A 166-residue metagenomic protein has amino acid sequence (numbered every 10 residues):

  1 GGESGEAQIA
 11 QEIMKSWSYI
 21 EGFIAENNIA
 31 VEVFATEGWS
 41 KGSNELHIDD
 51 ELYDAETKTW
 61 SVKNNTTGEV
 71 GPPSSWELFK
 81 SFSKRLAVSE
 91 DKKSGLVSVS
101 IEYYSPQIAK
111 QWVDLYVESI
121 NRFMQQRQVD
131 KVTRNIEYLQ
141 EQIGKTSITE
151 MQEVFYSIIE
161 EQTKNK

Functional and structural regions predicted by a protein language model:
G1-A10: Short extracytoplasmic
S16: Short, conserved phosphate/pyrophosphate- and ester-handling motifs at nucleotide-, phospho-/glycolipid
Y19-K166: Soluble oligomerization/assembly scaffold segments of membrane-associated complexes
